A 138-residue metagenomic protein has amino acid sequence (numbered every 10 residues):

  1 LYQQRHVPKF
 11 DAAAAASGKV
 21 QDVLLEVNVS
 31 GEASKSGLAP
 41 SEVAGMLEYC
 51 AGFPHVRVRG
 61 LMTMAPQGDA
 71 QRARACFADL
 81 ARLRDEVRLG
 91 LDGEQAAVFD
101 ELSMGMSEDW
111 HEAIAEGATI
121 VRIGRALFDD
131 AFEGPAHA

Functional and structural regions predicted by a protein language model:
L1-E108, I114-E116, R125-D130: Conserved alpha/beta-domain cores
G134-A138: Active-site loop ensemble at the mouth of alpha/beta enzyme cores that anchors a bound cofactor
